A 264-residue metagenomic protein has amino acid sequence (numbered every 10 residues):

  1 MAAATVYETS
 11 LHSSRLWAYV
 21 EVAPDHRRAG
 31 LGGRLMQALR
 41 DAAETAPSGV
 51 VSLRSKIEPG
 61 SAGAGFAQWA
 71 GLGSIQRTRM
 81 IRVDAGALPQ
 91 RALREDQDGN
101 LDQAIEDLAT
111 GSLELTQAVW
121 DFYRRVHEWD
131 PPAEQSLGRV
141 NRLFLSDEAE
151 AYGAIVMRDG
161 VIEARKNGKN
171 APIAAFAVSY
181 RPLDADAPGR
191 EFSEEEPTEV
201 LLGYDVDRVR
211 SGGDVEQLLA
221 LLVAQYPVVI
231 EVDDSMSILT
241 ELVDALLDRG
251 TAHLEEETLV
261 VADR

Functional and structural regions predicted by a protein language model:
M1-T9, K56-A62: Conserved, charge-rich beta-strand/loop surface module that forms ligand/interface-binding patches within domains
A2-A4, V20, F176-A177: Conserved GNAT-family N-acetyltransferase fold
Y7-R15, P182-L201: Conserved acyl-donor/pantetheine-binding loop and adjacent beta-alpha core of acyl/acetyltransferases and related
Y19-R28, E194-G213: A short, internal acetyl-CoA/4′-phosphopantetheine-binding micro-motif in the GNAT/acyltransferase core
R28-E44, W69, R208-P227: Conserved acetyl-CoA-binding loop-helix of GNAT-fold acetyltransferases
G33, A43-T78, S235-H253: Conserved active-site alpha-helix within GNAT-family acetyltransferase domains
R82-L113, L242-R264: C-terminal "cap" of GNAT-fold acetyltransferases
R94-S193: Flexible, substrate/cofactor-facing loop regions flanked by secondary structure within enzyme catalytic domains
